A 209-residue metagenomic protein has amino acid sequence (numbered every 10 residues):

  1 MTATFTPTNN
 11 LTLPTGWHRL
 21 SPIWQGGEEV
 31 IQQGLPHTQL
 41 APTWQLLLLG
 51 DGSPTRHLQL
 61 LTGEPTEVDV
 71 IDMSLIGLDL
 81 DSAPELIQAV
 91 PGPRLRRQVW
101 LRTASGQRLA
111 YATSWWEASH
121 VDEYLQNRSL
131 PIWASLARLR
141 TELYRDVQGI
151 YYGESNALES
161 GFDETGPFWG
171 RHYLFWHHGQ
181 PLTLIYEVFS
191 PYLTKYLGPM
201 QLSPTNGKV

Functional and structural regions predicted by a protein language model:
T2-R96, W100-D163, W169, W176-V209: N-terminal domain-onset segments
